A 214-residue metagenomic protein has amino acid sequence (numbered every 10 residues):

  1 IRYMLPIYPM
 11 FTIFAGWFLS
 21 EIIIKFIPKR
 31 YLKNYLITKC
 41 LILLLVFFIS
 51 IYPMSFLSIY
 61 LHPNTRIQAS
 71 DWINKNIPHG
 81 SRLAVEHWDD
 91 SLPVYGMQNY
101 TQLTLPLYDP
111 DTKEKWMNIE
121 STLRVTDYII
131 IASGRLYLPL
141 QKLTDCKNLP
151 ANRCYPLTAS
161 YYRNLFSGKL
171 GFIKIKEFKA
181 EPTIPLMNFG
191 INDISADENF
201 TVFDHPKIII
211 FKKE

Functional and structural regions predicted by a protein language model:
I1-I23: Hydrophobic/aromatic-rich transmembrane helices and adjacent perimembrane loops
A15-L44, E214: Membrane-interface junctions at the ends of membrane-embedded or membrane-associated helices
C40-I209, K213: Catalytic lumenal/periplasmic loop and adjoining terminal transmembrane helix of membrane glycan-assembly enzymes
